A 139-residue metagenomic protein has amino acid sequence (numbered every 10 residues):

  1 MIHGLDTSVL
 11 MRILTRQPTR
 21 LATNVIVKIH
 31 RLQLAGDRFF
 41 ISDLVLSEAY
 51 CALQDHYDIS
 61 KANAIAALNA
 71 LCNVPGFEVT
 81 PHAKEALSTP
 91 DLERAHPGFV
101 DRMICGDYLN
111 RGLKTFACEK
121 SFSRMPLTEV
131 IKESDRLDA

Functional and structural regions predicted by a protein language model:
M1-I41, H56-N63, L137-A139: Short, well-structured N-terminal submotif of metal-dependent ribonuclease cores
L5-D6, I41-S42, P97-D101, E119-K120 (+1 more regions): Histidine- and aromatic-rich ligand-binding microenvironments
L10, L46, F122-S123: A generic structural signal for short hydrophobic patches within well-formed alpha-helices
S42-V45, E85: Short, conserved alpha-helical segments within structured domains
Y50-G76: Active-site-proximal, substrate-binding regions of enzyme catalytic domains and RNA-binding/basic surfaces
G76-F116: Active-site neighborhoods of divalent-metal-dependent phosphate/nucleic-acid chemistry enzymes
C105-A139: Acidic, PIN/NYN-like endoribonuclease modules and their adjacent C-terminal/linker elements
